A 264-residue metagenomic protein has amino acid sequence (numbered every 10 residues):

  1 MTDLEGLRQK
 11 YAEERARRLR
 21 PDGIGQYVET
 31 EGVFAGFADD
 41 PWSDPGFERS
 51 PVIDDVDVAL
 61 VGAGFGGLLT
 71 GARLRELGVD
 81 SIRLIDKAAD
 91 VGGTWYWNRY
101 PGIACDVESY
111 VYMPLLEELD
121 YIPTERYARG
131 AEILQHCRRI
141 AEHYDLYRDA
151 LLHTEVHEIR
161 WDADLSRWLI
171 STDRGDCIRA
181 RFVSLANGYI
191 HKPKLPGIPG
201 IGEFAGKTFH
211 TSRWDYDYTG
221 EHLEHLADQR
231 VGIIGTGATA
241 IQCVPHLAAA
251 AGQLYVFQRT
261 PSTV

Functional and structural regions predicted by a protein language model:
M1-D57, E76-L77, Q135, H191-Y216: Extreme N-terminal leader/targeting segments of oxidoreductases
D3-L4, P123-I190: Feature captures the FAD/FMN-dependent oxidoreductase FAD-binding
G6, K10, R17-R20, Y96-H136 (+1 more regions): Glycine-rich active-site loop/strand segments that organize a redox cofactor
L7, G66, T70, I133-I140 (+3 more regions): Alpha-helical packing segments of well-folded alpha/beta enzyme cores
Y11, F65, W95-W97, Y112 (+6 more regions): Tryptophan-centric aromatic hotspots in well-structured domains and transmembrane helices
P45, R73, Q135-H143, D149 (+2 more regions): Residue-level signal for well-ordered alpha-helical scaffold segments within enzymatic catalytic domains
E48-E76, D80-V91, L185, I190-V264: Rossmann-like dinucleotide-binding core of oxidoreductases
